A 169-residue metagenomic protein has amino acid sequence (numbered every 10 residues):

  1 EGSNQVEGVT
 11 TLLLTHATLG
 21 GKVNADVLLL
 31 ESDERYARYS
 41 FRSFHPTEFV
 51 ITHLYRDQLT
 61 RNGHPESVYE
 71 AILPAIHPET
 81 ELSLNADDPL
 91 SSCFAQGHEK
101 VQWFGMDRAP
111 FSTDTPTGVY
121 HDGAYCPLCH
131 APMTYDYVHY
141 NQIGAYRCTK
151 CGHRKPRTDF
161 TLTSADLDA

Functional and structural regions predicted by a protein language model:
E1-E7, T11: Walker A (P-loop) phosphate-binding motif
G2, D33-E34, D87: Short beta->alpha junction loops/turns
V6, Y36-R38, S91-S92: Short, well-ordered alpha-helical microsegments
T10-L13, R38, P127: Predominant activation on well-ordered alpha-helical scaffold segments within soluble catalytic domains
L14-G20: Short, well-structured alpha-helical segments in soluble
N24, L29, T47, Y55-A169: Acidic, Mg2+-coordinating active-site environments of NTP-dependent enzymes
L30-F44: Switch II of P-loop NTPase G domains
